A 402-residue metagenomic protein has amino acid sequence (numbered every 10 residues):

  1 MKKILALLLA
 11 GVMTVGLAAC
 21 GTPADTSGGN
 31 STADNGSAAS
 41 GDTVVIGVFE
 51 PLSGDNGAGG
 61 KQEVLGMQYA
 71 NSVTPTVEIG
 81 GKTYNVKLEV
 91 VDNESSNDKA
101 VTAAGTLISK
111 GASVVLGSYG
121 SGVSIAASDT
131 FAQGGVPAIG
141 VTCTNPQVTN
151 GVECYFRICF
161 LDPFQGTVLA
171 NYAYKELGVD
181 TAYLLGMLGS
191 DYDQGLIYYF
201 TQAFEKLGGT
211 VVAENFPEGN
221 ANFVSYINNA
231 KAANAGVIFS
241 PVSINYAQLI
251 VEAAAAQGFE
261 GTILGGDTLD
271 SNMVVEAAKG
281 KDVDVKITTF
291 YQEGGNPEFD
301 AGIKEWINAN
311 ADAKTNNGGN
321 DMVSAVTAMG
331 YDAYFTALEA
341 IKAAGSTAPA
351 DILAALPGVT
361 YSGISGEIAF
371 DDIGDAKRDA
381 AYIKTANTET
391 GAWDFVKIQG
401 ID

Functional and structural regions predicted by a protein language model:
M1-V45, T76-K82, S109, I398-D402: Short, low-complexity disordered leader/linker segments with a strong preference for bacterial N-terminal type II
A38, A58-L65, V77-T149, I158 (+2 more regions): Beta-alpha junction/loop-to-helix N-cap segments that form part of ligand/metal-binding clefts
A38-S40, G47-Q68, V91-N97, G120-G122 (+2 more regions): Extracytoplasmic "Venus flytrap"
V48-E50, L107-Y119, I139-V141, T181-G186 (+4 more regions): Periplasmic-binding protein-like
F131-G134, I197-E293: Extracellular/periplasmic bilobed ligand-binding domains
Y155-N215, V237: An alpha-beta-alpha
A254-Y331, A386-N387, W393-G400: Extracellular/periplasmic periplasmic-binding protein-like sensory domains
A311-A328, T336-T390: Segments of small-molecule ligand-sensing domains
